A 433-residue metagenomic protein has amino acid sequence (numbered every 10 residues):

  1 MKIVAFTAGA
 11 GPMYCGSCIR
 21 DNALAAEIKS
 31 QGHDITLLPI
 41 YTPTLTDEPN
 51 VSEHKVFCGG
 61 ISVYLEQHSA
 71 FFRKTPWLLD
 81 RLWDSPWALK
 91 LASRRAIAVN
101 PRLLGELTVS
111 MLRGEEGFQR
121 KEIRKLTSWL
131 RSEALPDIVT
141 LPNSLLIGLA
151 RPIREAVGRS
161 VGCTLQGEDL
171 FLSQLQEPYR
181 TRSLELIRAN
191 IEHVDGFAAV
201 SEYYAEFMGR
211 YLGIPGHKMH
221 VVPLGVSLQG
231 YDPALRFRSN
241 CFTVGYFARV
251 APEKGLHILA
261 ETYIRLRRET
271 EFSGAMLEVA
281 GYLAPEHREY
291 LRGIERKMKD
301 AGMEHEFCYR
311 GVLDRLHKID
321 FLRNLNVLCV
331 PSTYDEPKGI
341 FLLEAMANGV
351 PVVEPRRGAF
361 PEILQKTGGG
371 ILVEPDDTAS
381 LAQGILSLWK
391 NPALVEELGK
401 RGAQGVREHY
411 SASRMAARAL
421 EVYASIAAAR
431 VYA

Functional and structural regions predicted by a protein language model:
P39-K125: A conserved catalytic-core segment of Leloir-type glycosyltransferases
Y203, G225: Carbohydrate-associated surface elements
F237-K254, A260-Y263, E278: Conserved donor-binding/catalytic core segment of Leloir-type glycosyltransferases
M276-E295: Glycosyltransferase donor-sugar binding loop
L291-L316: Nucleotide-activated donor-binding/catalytic signature segment of Leloir-type glycosyltransferases, i.e., the conserved
P351-E354: Short hydrophobic beta-strand element within catalytic cores of glycosyltransferases and related nucleotide-activated
K366-T367, I371-T378, S387-P392: Conserved acidic donor-binding segment of nucleotide-sugar-dependent glycosyltransferases
S380, S387, L394-H409, M415-E421: A short, well-ordered alpha-helix in the C-terminal region of glycosyltransferases
